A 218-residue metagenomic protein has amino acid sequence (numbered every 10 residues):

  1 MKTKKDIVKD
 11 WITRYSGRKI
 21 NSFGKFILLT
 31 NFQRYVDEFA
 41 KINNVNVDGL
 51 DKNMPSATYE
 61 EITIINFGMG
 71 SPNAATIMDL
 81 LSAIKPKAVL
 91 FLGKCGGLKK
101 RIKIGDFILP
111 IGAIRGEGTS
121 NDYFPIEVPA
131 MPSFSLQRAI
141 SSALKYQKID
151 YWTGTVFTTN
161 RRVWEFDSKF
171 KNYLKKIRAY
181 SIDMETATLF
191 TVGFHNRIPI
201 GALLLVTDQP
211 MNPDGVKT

Functional and structural regions predicted by a protein language model:
M1-A130, F134-R138: Metabolite-binding pocket within alpha/beta catalytic cores that recognizes anionic/polar moieties
A74-A75, M184-L189: Short glycine/serine/threonine-rich phosphate/pyrophosphate-binding segments that cradle anionic phosphate groups
K87-A88, Y180, P199: Short acidic/polar active-site loop segments enriched in Thr and Asp
K94, I111-A113, I140, T155-N160 (+1 more regions): Short, structured patches in soluble enzyme cores that scaffold and shape functional sites
L98-K100, G116-G118, R162-D167, M211: Short acidic/glycine-rich loop or secondary-structure boundary segments that cap or lie
E127-K176: Active-site rim beta-loop-alpha module in soluble metabolic enzymes
A187-T218: Zn-dependent metallopeptidase/amidohydrolase metal-coordination segment
